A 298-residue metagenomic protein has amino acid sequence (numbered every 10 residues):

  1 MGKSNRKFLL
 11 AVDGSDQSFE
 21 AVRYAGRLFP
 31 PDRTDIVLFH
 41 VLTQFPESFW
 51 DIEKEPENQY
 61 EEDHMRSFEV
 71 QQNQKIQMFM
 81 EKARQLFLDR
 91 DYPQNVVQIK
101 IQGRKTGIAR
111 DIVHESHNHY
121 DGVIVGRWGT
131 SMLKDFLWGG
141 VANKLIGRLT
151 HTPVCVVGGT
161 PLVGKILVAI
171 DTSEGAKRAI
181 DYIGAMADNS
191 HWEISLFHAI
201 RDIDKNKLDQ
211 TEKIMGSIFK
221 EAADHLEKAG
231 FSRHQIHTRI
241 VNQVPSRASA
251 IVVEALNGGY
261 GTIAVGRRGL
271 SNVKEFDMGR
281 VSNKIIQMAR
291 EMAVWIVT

Functional and structural regions predicted by a protein language model:
M1-K3, P46, V70, Q74-V123 (+4 more regions): Structural beta-alpha unit
M1-M65, N95, G164-G216, K220-T238 (+1 more regions): Small/aliphatic-rich secondary-structure junction motif
S4, R27, P31, A109-L162 (+1 more regions): Gly/Ser-rich helix-loop-strand patches that form or flank binding pockets for ribonucleotide-derived cofactors
A11, Q102, A169, V241 (+1 more regions): Active-site-adjacent beta-strand anchor residues
S18-A21, I108-A109, W138, A179 (+2 more regions): Amphipathic coiled-coil/heptad-repeat helices and related helical stalk/stem segments that mediate oligomerization
A25, A83, I112, L145 (+4 more regions): Aromatic/hydrophobic pocket-lining residues that form π-stacking "cages" and hydrophobic walls in ligand
F39-V41, I99-Q102, V157, F197-A199 (+2 more regions): Conserved beta-strand termini and adjacent loop/short-helix elements that scaffold enzyme active sites in alpha/beta
R104, G129-S131, L162-V163, I200-K205 (+2 more regions): A short, flexible beta-alpha/helix-coil linker loop
